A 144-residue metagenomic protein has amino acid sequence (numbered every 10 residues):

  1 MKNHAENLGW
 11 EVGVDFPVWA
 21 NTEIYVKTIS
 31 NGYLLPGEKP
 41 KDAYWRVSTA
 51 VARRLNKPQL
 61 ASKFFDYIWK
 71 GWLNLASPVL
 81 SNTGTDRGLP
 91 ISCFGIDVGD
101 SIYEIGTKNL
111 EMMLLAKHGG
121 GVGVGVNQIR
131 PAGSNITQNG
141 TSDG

Functional and structural regions predicted by a protein language model:
M1-G144: Extended catalytic cores of very large enzyme megasubunits
